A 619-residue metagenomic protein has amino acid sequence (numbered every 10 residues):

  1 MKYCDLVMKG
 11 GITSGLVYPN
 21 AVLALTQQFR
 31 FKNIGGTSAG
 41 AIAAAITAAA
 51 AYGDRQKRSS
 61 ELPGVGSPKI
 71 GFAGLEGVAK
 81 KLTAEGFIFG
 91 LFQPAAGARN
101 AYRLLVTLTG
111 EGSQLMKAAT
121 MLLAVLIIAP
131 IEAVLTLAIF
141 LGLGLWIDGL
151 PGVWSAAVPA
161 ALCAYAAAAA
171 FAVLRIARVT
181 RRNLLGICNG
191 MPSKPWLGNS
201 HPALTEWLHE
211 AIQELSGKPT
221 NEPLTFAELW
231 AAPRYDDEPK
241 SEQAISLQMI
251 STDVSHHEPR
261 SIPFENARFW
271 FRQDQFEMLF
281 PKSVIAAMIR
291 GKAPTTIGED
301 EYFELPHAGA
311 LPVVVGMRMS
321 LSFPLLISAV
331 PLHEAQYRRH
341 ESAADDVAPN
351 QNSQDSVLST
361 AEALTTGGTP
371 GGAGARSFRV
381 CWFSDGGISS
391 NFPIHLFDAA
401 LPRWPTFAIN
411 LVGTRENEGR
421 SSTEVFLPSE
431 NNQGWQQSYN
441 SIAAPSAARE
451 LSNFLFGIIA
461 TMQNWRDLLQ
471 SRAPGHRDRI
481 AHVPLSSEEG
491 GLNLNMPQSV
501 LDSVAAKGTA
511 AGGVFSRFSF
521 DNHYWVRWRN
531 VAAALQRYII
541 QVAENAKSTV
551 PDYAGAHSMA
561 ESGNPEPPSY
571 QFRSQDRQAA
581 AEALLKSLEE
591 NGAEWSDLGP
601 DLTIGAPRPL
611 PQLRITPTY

Functional and structural regions predicted by a protein language model:
M1-Y619: Patatin-like phospholipase
